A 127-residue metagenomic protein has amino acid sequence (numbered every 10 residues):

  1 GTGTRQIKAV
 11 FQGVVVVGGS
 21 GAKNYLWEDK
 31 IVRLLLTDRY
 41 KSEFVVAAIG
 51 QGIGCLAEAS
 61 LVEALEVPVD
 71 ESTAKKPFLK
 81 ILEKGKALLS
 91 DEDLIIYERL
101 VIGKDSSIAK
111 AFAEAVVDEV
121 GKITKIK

Functional and structural regions predicted by a protein language model:
G1-K127: Active-site-adjacent pocket-lining segments in enzyme domains
